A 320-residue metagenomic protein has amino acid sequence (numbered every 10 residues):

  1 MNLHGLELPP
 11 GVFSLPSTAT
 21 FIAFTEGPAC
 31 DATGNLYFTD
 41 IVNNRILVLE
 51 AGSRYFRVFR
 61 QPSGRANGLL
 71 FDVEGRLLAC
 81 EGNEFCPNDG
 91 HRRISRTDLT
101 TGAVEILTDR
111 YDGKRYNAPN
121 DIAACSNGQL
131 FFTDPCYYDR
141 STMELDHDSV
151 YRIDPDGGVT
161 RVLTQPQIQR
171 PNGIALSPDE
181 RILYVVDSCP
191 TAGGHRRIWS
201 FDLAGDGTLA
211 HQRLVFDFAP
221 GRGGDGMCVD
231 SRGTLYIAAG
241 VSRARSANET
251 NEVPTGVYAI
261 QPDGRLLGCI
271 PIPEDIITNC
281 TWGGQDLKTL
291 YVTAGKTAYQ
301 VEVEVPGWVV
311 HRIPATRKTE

Functional and structural regions predicted by a protein language model:
M1-E320: Sequence-structural signature of mature extracellular/luminal beta-sheet repeat domains, prominently beta-propellers
